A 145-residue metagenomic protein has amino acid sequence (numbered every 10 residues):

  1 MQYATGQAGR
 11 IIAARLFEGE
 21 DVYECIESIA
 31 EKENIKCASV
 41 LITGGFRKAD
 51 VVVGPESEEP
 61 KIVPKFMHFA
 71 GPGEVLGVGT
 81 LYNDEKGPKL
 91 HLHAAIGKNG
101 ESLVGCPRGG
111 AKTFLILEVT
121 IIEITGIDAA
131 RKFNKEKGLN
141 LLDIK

Functional and structural regions predicted by a protein language model:
M1-L90, A95-K145: N-terminal intrinsically disordered, cationic/polar leader segments that include organellar targeting peptides
